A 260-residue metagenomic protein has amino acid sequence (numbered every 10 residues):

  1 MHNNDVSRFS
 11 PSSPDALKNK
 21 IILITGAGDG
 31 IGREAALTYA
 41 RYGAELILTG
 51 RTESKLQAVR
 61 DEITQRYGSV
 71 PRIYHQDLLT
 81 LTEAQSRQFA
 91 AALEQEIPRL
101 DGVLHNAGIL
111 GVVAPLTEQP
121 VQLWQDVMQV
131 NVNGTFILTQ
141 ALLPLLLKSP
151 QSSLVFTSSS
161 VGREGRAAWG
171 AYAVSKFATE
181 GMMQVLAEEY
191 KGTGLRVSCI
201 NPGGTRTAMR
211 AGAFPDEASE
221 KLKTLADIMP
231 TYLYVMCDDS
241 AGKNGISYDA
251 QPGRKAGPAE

Functional and structural regions predicted by a protein language model:
H2-S7, G192, C199-I200, T207 (+1 more regions): C-terminal helical subdomain
I21, G26-G30: Conserved glycine-rich cofactor-binding loop
R66-T82: Rossmann-fold cofactor-recognition segment
F89, A114-L116, L123-D126: Substrate-binding pocket helix/loop in short-chain dehydrogenase/reductase
T139, S175: Active-site helix of classical SDR
S159: Residue(s) in the substrate-gating loop at a strand-loop-helix junction that position the organic substrate next
E164, V185-L195: Active-site-adjacent segment of SDR/Rossmann-fold oxidoreductases
